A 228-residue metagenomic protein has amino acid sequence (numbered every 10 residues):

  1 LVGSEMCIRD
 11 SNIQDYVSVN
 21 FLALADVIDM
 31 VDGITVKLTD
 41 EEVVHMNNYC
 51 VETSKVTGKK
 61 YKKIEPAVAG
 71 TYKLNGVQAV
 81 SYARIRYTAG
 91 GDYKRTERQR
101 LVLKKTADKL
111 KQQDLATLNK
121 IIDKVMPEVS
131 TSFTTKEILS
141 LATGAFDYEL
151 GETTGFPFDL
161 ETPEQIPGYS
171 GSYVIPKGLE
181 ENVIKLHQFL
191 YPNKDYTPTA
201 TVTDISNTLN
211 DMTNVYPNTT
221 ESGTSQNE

Functional and structural regions predicted by a protein language model:
L1-I8: Short, small-residue-biased leader/transition segments that mark boundaries at the very start of proteins
S4, N20-V27, G76-A79, R98-V102 (+5 more regions): Stable alpha-helical elements in mature extracytoplasmic
D10-S11, D29-V36, T88, K104-L115 (+4 more regions): Sec-exported extracytoplasmic/periplasmic mature domains
S11-V31: Active-site microenvironments of hydrolase-like enzyme catalytic domains
I13-N20, L38-E41, D114-I121, T197-V202: Surface-exposed patches in mature extracellular/periplasmic domains of secreted proteins
D26-T117: Flexible, polar/acidic helix-loop-strand segments at domain edges
E41-Y49, A116-V129, F156, T203-S206: Acidic/histidine-enriched alpha-helical segments
E128-E228: C-terminal solvent-exposed extensions
